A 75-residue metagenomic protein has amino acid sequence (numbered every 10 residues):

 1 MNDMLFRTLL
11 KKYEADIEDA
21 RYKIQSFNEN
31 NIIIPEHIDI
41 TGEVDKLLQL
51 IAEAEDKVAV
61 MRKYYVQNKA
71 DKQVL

Functional and structural regions predicted by a protein language model:
M1-L75: Extended, charge-rich alpha-helical interface modules
